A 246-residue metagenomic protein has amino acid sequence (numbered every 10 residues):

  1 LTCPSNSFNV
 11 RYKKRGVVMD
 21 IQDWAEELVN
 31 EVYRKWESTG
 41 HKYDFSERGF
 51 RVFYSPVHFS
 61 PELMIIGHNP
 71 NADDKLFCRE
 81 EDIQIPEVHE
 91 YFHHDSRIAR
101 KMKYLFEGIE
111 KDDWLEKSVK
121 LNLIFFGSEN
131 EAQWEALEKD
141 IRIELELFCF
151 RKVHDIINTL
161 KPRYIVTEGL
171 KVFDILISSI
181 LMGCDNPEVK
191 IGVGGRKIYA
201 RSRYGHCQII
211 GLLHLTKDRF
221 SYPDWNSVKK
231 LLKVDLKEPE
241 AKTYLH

Functional and structural regions predicted by a protein language model:
C3, S7, R11-I98, C149-I156 (+3 more regions): Active-site and ligand/interface coordination hotspots across diverse enzymes and nucleic-acid-associated assemblies
S55, H68, Y104-G108, D155 (+2 more regions): Residue-level signal for well-ordered alpha-helical scaffold segments within enzymatic catalytic domains
S60-E62, K117, Q208: Residues that mark the start of a beta-strand
I65-N71, F77-E80, S118-S128, G169-L170 (+1 more regions): Short loop/turn segments at strand-loop or loop-helix junctions that form parts of catalytic or ligand-binding pockets
E87-D140, E144: Extracellular-facing segments of soluble proteins and assemblies that are Gly/Ser/Thr-biased and enriched in aromatics
E131-H246: Glycine/proline-rich loop-helix segments at beta-alpha junctions forming the active-site rim of enzyme cores
